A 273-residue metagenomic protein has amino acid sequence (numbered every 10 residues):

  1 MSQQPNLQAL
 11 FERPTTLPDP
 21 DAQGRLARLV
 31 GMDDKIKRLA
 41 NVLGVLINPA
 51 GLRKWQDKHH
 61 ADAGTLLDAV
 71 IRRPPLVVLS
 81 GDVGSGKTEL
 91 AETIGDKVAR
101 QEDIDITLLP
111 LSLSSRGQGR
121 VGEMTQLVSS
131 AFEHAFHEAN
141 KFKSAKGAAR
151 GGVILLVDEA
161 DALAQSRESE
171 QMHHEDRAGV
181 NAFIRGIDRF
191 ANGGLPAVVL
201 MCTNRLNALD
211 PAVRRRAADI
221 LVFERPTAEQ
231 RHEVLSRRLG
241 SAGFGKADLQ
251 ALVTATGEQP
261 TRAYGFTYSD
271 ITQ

Functional and structural regions predicted by a protein language model:
M1-L10, P49, K54-W55, I104 (+1 more regions): Compositionally biased, intrinsically disordered low-complexity regions enriched in charged/polar residues
M1-N6, L26, E89-L90, L156 (+3 more regions): N-terminal accessory segments that target, anchor, or regulate ATP-driven/P-loop NTPase machines and associated
A9-F11, I184-R185: Short, flexible segments with low predicted structural confidence
F11-A50: Charged, amphipathic alpha-helical linker segments immediately N-terminal to NTP-binding catalytic cores
D19-R28, V77, I220, E258-P260: Short hinge/gating elements
R28, K87, A263-T267: Generic alpha-helical structural element
D34-A40, G51-Q250: Walker A/P-loop NTP-binding motif of AAA+ ATPase domains
F244-Q273: Conserved AAA+ ATPase small/helical "lid" subdomain
